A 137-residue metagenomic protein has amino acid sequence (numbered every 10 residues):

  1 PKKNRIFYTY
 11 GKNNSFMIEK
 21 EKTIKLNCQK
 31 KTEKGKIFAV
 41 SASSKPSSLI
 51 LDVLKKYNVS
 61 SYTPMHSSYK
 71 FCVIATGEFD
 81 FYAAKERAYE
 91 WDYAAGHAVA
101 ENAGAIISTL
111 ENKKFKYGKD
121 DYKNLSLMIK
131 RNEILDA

Functional and structural regions predicted by a protein language model:
P1-F71, N124-A137: Acidic beta-strand-loop-alpha-helix segment within the catalytic core of divalent metal-dependent phosphate-processing
S48-K56, K70-A137: Oxyanion/phosphate-interacting regions
